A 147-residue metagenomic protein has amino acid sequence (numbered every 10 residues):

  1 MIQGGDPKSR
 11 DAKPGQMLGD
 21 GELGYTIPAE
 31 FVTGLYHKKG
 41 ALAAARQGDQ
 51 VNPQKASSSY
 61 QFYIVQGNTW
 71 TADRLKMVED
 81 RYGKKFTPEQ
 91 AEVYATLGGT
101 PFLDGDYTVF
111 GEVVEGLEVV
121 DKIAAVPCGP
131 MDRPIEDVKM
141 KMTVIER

Functional and structural regions predicted by a protein language model:
M1-R147: Cyclophilin-like peptidyl-prolyl cis-trans isomerases
